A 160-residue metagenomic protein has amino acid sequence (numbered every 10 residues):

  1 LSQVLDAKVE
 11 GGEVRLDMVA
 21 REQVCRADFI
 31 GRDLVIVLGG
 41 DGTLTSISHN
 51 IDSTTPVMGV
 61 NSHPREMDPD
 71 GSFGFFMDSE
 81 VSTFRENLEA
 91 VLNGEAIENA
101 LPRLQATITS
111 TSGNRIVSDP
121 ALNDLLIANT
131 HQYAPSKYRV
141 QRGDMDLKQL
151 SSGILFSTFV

Functional and structural regions predicted by a protein language model:
L1-L38, N50, D70-E98, S118-D119: ATP/NTP phosphate-donor binding region
V24, T158-V160: Metal-ion/cofactor- or nucleotide/acyl-coenzyme-handling active-site neighborhoods
L38-D41, V160: Glycine-rich beta-strand-to-loop/alpha-helix junction loops that act as flexible
G40-T43, H63: Short glycine-rich anion-binding loops that position phosphate/pyrophosphate groups of nucleotides and phosphorylated
G42-S48, K148: Short glycine/serine/threonine-rich phosphate/pyrophosphate-binding segments that cradle anionic phosphate groups
S48-S62: A short, gly/pro- and small-residue-rich
H63-L155: Catalytic core of DAGKc-family lipid kinases
